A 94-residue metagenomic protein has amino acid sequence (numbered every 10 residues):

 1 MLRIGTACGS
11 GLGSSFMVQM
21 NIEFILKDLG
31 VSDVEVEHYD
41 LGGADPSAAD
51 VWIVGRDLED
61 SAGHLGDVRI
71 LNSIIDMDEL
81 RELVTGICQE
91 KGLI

Functional and structural regions predicted by a protein language model:
L2-D40: Conserved active-site segments centered on acidic
S14, S61-A62: Glycine/Thr-rich phosphate-binding loops of Rossmann-like dinucleotide-binding domains
Q19-I22, V51, L65-R69, L83-T85: Short, glycine/charged-enriched secondary-structure capping and boundary segments
V31, G63-L65: Short, well-ordered coil/turn elements that cap or connect secondary structure elements
H38, V54, R69-N72: Structural signal for conserved beta-strand scaffold positions within catalytic alpha/beta enzyme cores
D40-L41, I53-D60: Short, polar loop motifs at secondary-structure junctions
S47-A48: Alpha-helix C-terminal capping/helix-to-coil transition sites in glycosyltransferase folds
V68-I94: Ser/Thr/Gly-rich flexible loops in soluble cytosolic domains mediating phosphotransfer, phosphorylation
